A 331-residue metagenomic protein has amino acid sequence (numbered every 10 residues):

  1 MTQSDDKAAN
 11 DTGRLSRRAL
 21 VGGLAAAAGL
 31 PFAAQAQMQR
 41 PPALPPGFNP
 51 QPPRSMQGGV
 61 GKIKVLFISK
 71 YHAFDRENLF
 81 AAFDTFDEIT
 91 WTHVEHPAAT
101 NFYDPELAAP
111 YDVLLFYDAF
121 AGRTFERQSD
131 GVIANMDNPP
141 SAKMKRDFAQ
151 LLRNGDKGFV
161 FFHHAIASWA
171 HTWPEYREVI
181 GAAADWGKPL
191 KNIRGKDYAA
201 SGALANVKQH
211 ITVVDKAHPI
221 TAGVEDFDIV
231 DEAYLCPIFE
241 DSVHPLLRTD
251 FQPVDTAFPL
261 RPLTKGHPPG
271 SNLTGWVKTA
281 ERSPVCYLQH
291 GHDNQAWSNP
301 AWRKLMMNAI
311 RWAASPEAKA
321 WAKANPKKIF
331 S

Functional and structural regions predicted by a protein language model:
M1-L15, A26-A28: N-terminal secretory signal peptides
G13-A19, A28-P41: N-terminal twin-arginine translocation
M38-Y111, A318, A324-S331: Aromatic-Pro/Gly-enriched surface loop or interdomain linker that acts as a lid/target-recognition segment
R40-P52, G58, P253-D255, P259-S331: Extracellular ligand-binding/catalytic regions of CAZymes and related secreted enzymes and adhesion modules
L66-I68, L107-W173: Short alpha-beta junction capping motif
Y71-F74, P97-T100, A119-R123, A165-W169 (+2 more regions): Solvent-exposed loop/turn segments at secondary-structure junctions within structured extracellular/periplasmic domains
E77, K196-E281: Catalytic beta-strand/loop cores that center a nucleophilic Ser/Cys/Thr and support acyl-enzyme chemistry
A167-I193: Short, glycine-/small-residue-rich phosphate/pyrophosphate-handling segment
